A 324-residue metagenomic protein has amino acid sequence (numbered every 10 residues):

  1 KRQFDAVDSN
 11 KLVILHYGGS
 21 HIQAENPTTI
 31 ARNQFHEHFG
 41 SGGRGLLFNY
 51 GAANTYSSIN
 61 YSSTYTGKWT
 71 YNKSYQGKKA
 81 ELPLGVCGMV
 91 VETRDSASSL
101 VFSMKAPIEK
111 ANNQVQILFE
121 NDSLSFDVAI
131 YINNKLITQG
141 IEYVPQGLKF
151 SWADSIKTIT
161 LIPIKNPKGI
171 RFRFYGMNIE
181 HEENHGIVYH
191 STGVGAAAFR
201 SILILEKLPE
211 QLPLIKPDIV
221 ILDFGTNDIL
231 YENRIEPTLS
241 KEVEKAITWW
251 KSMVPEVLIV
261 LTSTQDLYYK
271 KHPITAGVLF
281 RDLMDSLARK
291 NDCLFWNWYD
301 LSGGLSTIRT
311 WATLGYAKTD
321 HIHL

Functional and structural regions predicted by a protein language model:
K1-H16: Membrane/wall-proximal cationic-aromatic binding patches
K1-Q3, I202-P213, K241-W249, V278-D282: Alpha-helical scaffolding within the catalytic cores of extracellular/periplasmic polymer-degrading hydrolases
S9-V13, H185-V188, K216-V220, V254-I259 (+1 more regions): Loop/turn elements at helix/coil->beta-strand transitions in domains of secreted/extracellular proteins
L12-I22, A196-A198, I229-E236, K270-I274 (+1 more regions): Second-shell loop/turn segments in exported
Y17-S20, S191-A196, L222-N227, T262-D266 (+1 more regions): Active-site-proximal beta-strand/loop segments in catalytic clefts of secreted hydrolases
Q23-Y131, L136-K241: Conserved SGNH/GDSL esterase-like catalytic core that processes O-acyl groups on lipids and polysaccharides
L205-E206, E210, D266-L324: Catalytic His-Asp segment of secreted/periplasmic serine-dependent ester chemistry enzymes
I219-G225, S240-K251, E256-S263: Conserved, well-ordered alpha-helix/loop/beta-strand core segments that scaffold catalytic motifs
